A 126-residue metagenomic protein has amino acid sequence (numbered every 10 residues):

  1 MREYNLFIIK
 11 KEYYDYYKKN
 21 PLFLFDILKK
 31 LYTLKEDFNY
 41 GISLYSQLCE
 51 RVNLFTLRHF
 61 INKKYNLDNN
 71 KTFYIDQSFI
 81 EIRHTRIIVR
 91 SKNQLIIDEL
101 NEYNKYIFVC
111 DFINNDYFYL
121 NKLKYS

Functional and structural regions predicted by a protein language model:
M1-T85, S91-Y106, C110-F112, D116-S126: Acidic (Asp/Glu-rich) sequence patches and key acidic residues that form negatively charged surfaces used
